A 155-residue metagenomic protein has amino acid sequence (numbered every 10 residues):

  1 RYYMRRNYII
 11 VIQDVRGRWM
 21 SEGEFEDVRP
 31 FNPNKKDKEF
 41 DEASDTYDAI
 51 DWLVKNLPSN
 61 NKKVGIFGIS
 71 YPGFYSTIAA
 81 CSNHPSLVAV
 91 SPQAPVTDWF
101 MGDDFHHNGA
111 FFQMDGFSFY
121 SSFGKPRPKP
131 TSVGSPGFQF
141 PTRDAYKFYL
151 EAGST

Functional and structural regions predicted by a protein language model:
R1, R5, E39, C81-T155: Accessory cap/linker subdomain of secreted extracellular hydrolases
R1-K55, F105, F111: Cap/lid segment of the alpha/beta-hydrolase catalytic domain
R6-I10, N60-V64, P85-A89: Loop/turn elements at helix/coil->beta-strand transitions in domains of secreted/extracellular proteins
I10, V64-G68, I78-A80: Conserved catalytic-core segments centered on acid/base and nucleophilic motifs
R18, P72, D98: Surface-exposed, flexible loop/turn segments at secondary-structure boundaries
S21, S70-Y71, A94: Catalytic nucleophile serine of serine hydrolases, specifically the conserved "nucleophile elbow" pentapeptide
V54, Y71-H84: Short glycine-enriched nucleophile-adjacent loop and the immediately C-terminal alpha-helix near the catalytic center
L57-Y71: Alpha/beta-hydrolase fold nucleophile elbow
